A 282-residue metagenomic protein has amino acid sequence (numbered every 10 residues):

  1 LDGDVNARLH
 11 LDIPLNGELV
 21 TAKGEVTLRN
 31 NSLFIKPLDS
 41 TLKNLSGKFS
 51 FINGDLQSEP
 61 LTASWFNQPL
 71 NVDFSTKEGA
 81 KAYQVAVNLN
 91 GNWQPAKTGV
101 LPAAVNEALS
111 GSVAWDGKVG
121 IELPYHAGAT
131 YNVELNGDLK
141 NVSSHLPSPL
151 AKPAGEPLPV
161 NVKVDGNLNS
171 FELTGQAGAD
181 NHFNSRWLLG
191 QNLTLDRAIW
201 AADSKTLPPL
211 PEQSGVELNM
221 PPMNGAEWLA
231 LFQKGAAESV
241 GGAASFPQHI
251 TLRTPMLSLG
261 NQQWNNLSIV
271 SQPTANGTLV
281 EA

Functional and structural regions predicted by a protein language model:
L1-L173, R186-A282: Membrane-proximal interfacial segments on either side of biological membranes
N67, G178-H182: Glycine-centered tight beta-turn/hairpin loop motif at sheet-sheet or coil-to-beta transitions
